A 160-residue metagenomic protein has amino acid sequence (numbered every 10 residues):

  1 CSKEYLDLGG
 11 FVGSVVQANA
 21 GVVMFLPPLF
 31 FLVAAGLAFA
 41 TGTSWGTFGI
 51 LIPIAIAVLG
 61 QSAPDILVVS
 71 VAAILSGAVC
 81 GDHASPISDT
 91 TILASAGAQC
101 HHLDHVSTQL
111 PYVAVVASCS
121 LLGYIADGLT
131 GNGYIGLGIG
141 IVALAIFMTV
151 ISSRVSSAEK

Functional and structural regions predicted by a protein language model:
C1-S62: Membrane-embedded alpha-helical segments and adjacent helix-loop junctions characteristic of multi-pass solute
G10-G21, I92, A96, L103-S107: Short amphipathic alpha-helical coupling elements at transmembrane boundaries
M24-A38, A63-G81, A114: Alpha-helical transmembrane segments of multi-pass membrane proteins
G46-A57, L75, P86-Q99: Re-entrant/interfacial helical elements at transmembrane boundaries that shape and gate the permeation pathway
A63-D65, G97-A114: Membrane-interface alpha-helices at helix entry/exit sites of multi-pass transporters
S76-S85, S107-G123: Membrane-embedded alpha-helical segments of transport systems, primarily multispan ion/solute transporters
I135-M148: Small-residue-rich transmembrane alpha-helices that serve as helix-helix interface/gating elements in multipass
T149-K160: Membrane-interface capping segments at transmembrane-helix boundaries
